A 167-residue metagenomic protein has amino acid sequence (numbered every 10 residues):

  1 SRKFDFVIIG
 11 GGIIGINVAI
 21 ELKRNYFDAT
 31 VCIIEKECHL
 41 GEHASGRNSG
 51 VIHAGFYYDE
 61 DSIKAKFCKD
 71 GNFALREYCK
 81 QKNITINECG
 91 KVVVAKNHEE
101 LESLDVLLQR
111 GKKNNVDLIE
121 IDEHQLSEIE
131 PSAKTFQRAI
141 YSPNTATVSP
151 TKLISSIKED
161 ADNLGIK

Functional and structural regions predicted by a protein language model:
R2-I14, C32: Beta1/beta-strand and adjacent pyrophosphate-binding region of the FAD-binding site in flavoprotein oxidoreductases
G12, E37, G55: Proline-glycine-enriched beta-turn/loop adjacent to the NAD(P) cofactor-binding site in Rossmann-like oxidoreductases
I16-I20, S155: Short, hydrophobic alpha-helix immediately C-terminal to the catalytic nucleophile
A19, K23, D160: Gly/Ala-rich phosphate-binding loop of Rossmann-like dinucleotide-binding domains, activating on the conserved
K23-R47: Glycine-rich FAD pyrophosphate-binding loop
E37, N72-L75, A161: Short amphipathic alpha-helical/adjacent loop interface patches that line ligand and macromolecule-binding sites
G50-Q125, I129, F136: Dinucleotide-binding Rossmann-like beta1-alpha1 core, especially the glycine-rich loop that anchors the ADP
I140-K167: Helical element adjacent to the flavin cofactor pocket in flavoenzyme catalytic cores
